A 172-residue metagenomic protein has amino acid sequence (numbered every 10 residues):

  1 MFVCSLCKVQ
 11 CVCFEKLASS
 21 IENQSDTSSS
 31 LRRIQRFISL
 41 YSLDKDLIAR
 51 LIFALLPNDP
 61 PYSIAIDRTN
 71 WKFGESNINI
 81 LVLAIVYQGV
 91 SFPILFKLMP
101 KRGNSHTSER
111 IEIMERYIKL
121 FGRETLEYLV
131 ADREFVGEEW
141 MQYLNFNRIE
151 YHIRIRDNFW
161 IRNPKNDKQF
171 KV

Functional and structural regions predicted by a protein language model:
M1-K16, S76, R110-I111, R116 (+2 more regions): Solvent-exposed, charged interface segments at domain starts and junctions
M1-P60: Electropositive nucleic-acid engagement tracts
L6, N23, F37-Y41, W71-K72 (+2 more regions): Short secondary-structure transition/capping motifs
E15-L17, F37-L51, N70-I80, F159 (+1 more regions): Short, charge-rich amphipathic segments
L17, S63-N70, L83, S91 (+3 more regions): Short, conserved catalytic/metal-binding motifs centered on acidic residues
T27-S29, A54, D59-F121: RNase H-like nuclease fold core
F96-V172: An internal, acidic/charged active-site-proximal segment that coordinates divalent cations and/or engages
